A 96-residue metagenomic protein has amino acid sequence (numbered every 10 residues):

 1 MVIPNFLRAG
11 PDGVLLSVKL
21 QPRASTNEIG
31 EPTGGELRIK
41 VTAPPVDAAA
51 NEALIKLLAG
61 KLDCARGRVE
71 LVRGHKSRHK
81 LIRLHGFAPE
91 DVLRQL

Functional and structural regions predicted by a protein language model:
M1-K56, C64-R66, E70-H75, K80-L96: Contiguous, often N-terminal, cationic amphipathic patches that form binding interfaces
A59: The alpha-helix within a helix-turn-helix
